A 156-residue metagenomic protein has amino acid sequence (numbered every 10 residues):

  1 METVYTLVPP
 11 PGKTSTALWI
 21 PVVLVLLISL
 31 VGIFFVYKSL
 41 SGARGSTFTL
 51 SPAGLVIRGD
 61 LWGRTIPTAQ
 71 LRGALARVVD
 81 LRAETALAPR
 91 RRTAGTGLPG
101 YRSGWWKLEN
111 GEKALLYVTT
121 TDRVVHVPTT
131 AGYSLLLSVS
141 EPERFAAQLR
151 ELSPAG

Functional and structural regions predicted by a protein language model:
M1-V23, R90-A94, R123-V125, T129 (+2 more regions): N-terminal membrane-targeting/pre-transmembrane regions
E2, A53-A76, S138-A147, E151-G156: Soluble, non-transmembrane catalytic domains of enzymes that act on hydrophobic metabolites at membranes
V22-F34: Hydrophobic membrane-insertion alpha-helices, especially the h-region of bacterial N-terminal signal peptides
F34-S51: Aromatic-capped interface at the extracytoplasmic side of an N-terminal signal-anchor transmembrane helix
L40, R58-T68, G73-A131: Non-transmembrane, membrane-adjacent beta-strand/coil modules in membrane-associated proteins and peripheral
G45-T49, G63, L136: Short, surface-exposed charged micro-motifs
T47, G54, D122-V124: A generic structural signal for beta-strand entry/edge sites
E112, T119-G156: Soluble extracytoplasmic domains of inner/organellar membrane proteins
